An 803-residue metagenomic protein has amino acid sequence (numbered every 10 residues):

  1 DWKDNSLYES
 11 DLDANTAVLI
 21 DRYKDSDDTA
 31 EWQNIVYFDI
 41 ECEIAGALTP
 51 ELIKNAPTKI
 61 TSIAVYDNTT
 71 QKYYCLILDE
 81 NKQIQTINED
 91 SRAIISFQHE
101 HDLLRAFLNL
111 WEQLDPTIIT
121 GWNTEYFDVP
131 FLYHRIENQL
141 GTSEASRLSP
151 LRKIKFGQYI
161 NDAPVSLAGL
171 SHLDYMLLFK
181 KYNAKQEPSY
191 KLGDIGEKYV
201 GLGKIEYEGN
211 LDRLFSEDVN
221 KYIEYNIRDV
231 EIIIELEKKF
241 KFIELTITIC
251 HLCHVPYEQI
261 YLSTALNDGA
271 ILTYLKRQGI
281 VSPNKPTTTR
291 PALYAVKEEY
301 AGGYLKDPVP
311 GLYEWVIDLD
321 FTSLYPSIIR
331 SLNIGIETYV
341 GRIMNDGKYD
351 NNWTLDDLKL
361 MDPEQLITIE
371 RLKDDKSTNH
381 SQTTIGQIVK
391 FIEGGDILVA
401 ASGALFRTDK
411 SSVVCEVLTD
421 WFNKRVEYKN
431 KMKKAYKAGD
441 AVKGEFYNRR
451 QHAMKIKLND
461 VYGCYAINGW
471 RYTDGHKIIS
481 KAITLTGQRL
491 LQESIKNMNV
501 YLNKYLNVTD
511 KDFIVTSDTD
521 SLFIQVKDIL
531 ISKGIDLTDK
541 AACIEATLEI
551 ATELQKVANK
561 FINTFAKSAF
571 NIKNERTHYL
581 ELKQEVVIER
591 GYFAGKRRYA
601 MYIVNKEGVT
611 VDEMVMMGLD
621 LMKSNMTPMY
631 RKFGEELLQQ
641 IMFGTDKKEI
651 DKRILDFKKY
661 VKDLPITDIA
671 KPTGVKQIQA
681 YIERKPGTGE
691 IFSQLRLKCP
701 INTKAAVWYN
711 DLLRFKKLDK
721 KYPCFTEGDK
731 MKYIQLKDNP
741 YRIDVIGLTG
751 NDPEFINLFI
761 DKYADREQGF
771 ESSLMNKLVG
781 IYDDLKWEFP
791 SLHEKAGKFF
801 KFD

Functional and structural regions predicted by a protein language model:
D1-D115, R228, I234-H251, V255 (+6 more regions): DnaQ-like (DEDDh/DEDDy) 3′-5′ exonuclease domain used for proofreading and 3′-end trimming on nucleic acids
Y73-L76, K82-I94, V129, N138 (+1 more regions): Active-site-proximal helix-loop-helix substrate-binding element of RNase H-like nuclease domains
F107-F131: Proline-aspartate-enriched helix->loop->beta-strand connector
K204, L491-T519: Active-site palm subdomain of RNA-directed nucleic acid polymerases
D212-I343, Y349-L355, D440-N497, T516 (+3 more regions): Common nucleic-acid-contacting/processivity interface regions adjacent to the catalytic cores of nucleic-acid enzymes
L418-A435, M454: Non-transmembrane amphipathic alpha-helical segments
L522-E553: Catalytic palm subdomain of template-directed nucleic-acid polymerases, centered on the conserved carboxylate motif
A551-D803: C-terminal, non-catalytic extensions of nucleic-acid polymerases
